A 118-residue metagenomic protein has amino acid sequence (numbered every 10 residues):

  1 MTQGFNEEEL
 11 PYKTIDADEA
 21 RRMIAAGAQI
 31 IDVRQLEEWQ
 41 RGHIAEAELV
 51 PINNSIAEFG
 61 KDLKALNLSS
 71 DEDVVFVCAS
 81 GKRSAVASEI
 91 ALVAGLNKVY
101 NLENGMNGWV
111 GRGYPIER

Functional and structural regions predicted by a protein language model:
M1-A28, Q35-D73, K82-R118: Rhodanese-like catalytic fold shared by cysteine-dependent sulfurtransferases and DSP/PTP-type phosphatases
V77: Short, surface-exposed ligand- or partner-binding patches at beta-edge/loop junctions that are enriched in aromatics
